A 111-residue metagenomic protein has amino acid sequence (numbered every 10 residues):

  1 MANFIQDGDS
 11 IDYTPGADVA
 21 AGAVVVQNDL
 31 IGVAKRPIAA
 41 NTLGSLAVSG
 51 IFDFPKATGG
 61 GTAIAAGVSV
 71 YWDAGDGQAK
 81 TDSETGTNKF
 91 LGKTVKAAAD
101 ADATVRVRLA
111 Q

Functional and structural regions predicted by a protein language model:
M1-Q111: Surface-exposed, low-hydrophobicity beta-strand/loop segments enriched in small/polar/acidic residues
